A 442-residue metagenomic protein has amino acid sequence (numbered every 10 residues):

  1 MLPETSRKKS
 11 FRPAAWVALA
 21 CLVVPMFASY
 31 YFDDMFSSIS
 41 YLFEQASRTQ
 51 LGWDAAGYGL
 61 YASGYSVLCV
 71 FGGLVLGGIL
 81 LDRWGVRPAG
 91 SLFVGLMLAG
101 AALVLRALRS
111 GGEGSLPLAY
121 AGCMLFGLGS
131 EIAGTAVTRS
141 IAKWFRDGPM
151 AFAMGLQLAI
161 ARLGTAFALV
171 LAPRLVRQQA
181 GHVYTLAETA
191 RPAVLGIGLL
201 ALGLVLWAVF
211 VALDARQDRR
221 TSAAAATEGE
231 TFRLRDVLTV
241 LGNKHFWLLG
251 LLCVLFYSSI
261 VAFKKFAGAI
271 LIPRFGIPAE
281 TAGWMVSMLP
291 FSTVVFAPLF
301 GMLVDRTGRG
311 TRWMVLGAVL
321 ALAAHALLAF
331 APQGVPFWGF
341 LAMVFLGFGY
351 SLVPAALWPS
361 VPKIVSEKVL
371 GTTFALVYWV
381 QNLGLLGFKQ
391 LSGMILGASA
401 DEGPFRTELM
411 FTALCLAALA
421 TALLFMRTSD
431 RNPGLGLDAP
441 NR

Functional and structural regions predicted by a protein language model:
F36-S38, N243-V294, P354, W358 (+1 more regions): Extracytoplasmic gate region of multi-pass secondary transporters
S63-I79, S287-F300: Central cavity-lining transmembrane alpha-helices of secondary-active solute carriers, predominantly the Major
D82-V94, D305-V319: Cytoplasmic membrane-interface "Motif A"-like loop-to-helix N-cap segments of 12-TM Major Facilitator Superfamily
G95-G112, V319-Q333: C-terminal ends and interior cores of transmembrane alpha-helices in multi-pass membrane transporters/permeases
G122-I160: Cytoplasmic helix-loop-helix junction between adjacent transmembrane helices in 12-TM secondary transporters
Q157-A215: Helix-loop-helix hairpin linking two adjacent transmembrane segments in secondary transporters
G310-L357: C-terminal transmembrane helical hairpin of 12-TM major facilitator-type secondary transporters
E367-A400: A late C-terminal transmembrane helix in Major Facilitator Superfamily
